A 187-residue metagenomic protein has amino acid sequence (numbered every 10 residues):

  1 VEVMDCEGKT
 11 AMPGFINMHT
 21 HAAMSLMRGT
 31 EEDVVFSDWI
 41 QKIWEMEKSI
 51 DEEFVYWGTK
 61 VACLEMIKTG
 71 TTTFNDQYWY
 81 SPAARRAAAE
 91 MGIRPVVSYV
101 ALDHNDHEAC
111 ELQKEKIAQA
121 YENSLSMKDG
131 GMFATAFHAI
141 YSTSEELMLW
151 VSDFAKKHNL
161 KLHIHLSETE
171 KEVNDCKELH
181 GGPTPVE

Functional and structural regions predicted by a protein language model:
V1-M12: Histidine-rich, glycine-flanked metal-binding segment
C6-E7, G58-T59, Q77, H138 (+1 more regions): Fold-independent oxyanion-binding glycine-rich loops and adjacent beta-strand/coil segments at enzyme active sites
G8-T10, K60, A155-K156: Short hydrophobic "helix-edge" motifs at membrane interfaces and signal-peptide entry regions
K9-T10, A23-M24, T30: N-terminal hydrophobic targeting/anchoring segments and the immediately downstream early-domain regions of hydrolases
M12-G14, T20, I67, T71-T73: N-terminal capping/lid subdomain adjacent to the active-site entrance of alpha/beta enzymes
G14-S25, K161-E170: Histidine-centered catalytic micro-motifs
R28-I93, K114-M127: Alpha-helical scaffold segments that flank or form the walls of functional sites
A84-E187: Metal-coordinating catalytic core of metallo-dependent amide/deamination hydrolases
